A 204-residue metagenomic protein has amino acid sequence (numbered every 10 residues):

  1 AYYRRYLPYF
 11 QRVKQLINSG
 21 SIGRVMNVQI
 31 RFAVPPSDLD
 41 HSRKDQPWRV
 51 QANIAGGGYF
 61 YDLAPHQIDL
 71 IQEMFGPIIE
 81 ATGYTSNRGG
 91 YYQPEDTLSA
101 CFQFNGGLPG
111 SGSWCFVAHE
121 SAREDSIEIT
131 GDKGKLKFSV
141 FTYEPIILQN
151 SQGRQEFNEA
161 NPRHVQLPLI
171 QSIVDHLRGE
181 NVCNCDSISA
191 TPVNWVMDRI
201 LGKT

Functional and structural regions predicted by a protein language model:
R4-Y84, R88-Y91: Predominantly a Rossmann-like dinucleotide-binding segment in NAD(P)-dependent oxidoreductases
R5, V117, P192: Glycine-/small-residue-rich active-site loops that bind phosphorylated ligands and cofactors
Y9-F10, Q67-I68, Q166-Q171, N194-D198: A general structural signal for well-ordered alpha-helical segments in protein cores
A55-Y61, Q155-H164: A short glycine-threonine-serine/GTX helix/turn-capping micro-motif
D62, I68-Y143, I170-N181: Contiguous beta-strand/loop segments that form the cofactor/metal-binding neighborhood of enzyme cores
N105, S172-T204: C-terminal helix-rich "cap/oligomerization" subdomain common to oxidoreductases
F138, F157-Q171, C185: Active-site loop of classical SDR/Rossmann-like NAD(P)-dependent oxidoreductases, centered on the catalytic Tyr-X3-Lys
